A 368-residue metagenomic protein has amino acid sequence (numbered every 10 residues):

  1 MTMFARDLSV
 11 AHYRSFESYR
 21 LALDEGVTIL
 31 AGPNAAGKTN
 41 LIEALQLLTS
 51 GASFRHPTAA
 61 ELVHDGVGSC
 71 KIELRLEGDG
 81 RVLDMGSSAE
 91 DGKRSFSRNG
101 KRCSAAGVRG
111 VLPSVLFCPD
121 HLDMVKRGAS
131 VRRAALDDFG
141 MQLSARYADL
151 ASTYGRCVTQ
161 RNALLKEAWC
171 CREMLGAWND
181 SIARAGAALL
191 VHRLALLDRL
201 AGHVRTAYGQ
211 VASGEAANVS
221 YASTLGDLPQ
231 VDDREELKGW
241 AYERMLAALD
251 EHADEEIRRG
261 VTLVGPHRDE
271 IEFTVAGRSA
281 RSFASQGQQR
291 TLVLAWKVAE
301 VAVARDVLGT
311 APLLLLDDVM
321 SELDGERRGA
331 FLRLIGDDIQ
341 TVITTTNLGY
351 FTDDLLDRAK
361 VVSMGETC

Functional and structural regions predicted by a protein language model:
M1-P33, L47, M174-R184, A188-L313 (+5 more regions): Conserved NTPase motor "head" modules and their coupling/switch loops across ABC/AAA+ ATPases, GTPases, and GHKL ATPases
K38: Conserved lysine of the Walker
Q46-V131, A135-Y147, A201-T206, A241 (+1 more regions): Nucleotide-state sensing region of NTPase/ATPase domains
G100, G365-T367: Glycine-centered positions in the ABC transporter ATPase nucleotide-binding domain
V115, V342, K360-V362: Hydrophobic/aromatic beta-strand patches that form the interior of the parallel beta-sheet core in alpha/beta enzyme
D123-M124, S130-G176, D180, A188: Long, charged N-terminal accessory/stalk domains
D317-V319: Walker B catalytic acidic pair
